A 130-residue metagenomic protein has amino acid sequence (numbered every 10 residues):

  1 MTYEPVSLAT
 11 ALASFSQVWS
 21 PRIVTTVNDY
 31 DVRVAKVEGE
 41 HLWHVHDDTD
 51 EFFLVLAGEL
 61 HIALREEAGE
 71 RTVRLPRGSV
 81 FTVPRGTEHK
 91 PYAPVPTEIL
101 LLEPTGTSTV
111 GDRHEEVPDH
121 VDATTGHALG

Functional and structural regions predicted by a protein language model:
T2-L12, T25, P94-G130: Double-stranded beta-helix
L8-W43, T49: A short glycine-rich, His/Asp/Glu-containing loop-to-beta-strand
N28, L56-A57, P76-R77, V95: A cytosolic small-molecule/anion-sensing beta-strand core signal
D31, E40, F52, E59-H61 (+2 more regions): Structural motif
K36-V37, H46-E66, L102: Short, conserved beta-strand element in jelly-roll/cupin
L42, S79-K90, T97-I99, T107: Histidine-centered metal-chelating micro-motifs
W43-V45, D50-V55, T72-V73, K90-P91: His/acidic/aromatic-lined binding-pocket segments of jelly-roll/cupin-type domains and related regulatory beta-sandwich
E66-R85: Short acidic-glycine-tyrosine-enriched beta hairpin
